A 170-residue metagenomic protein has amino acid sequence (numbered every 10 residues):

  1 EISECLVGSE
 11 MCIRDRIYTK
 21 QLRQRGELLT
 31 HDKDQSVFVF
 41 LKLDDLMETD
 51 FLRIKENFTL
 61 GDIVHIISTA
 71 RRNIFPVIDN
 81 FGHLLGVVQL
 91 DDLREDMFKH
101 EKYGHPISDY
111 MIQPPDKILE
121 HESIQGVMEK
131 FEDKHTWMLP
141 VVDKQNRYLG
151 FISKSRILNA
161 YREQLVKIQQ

Functional and structural regions predicted by a protein language model:
E1-I13: Short, small-residue-biased leader/transition segments that mark boundaries at the very start of proteins
R14, Q89-D92, V142, K154: Structured, non-catalytic alpha/beta "coupling" segments that mediate domain-domain communication and provide generic
I17-M97: Non-transmembrane accessory domains of multi-pass membrane transporters/channels
D50-I54, D109, P114-K117: Structural signal for short hydrophobic segments within the conserved structured cores of catalytic domains across
I54-R71, I78, M97, K117-W137 (+3 more regions): The conserved cystathionine-beta-synthase
V87-L90, G104-I107, G126: Nucleotide-binding motor/catalytic cores of P-loop/tubulin-like NTPases across gene-expression machines
K99-P114, S123: Generic long, charged, amphipathic alpha-helical segments
